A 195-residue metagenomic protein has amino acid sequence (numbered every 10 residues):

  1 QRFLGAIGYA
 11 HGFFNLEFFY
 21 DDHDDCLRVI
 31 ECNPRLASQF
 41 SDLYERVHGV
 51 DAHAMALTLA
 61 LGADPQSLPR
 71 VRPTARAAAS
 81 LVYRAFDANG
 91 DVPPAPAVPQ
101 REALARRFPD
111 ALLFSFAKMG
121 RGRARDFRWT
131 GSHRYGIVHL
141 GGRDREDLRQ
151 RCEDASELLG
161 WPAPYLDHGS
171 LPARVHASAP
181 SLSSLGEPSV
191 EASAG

Functional and structural regions predicted by a protein language model:
Q1-L16, N33-P94: Active-site "cap" helix and flanking loop/linker of ATP-utilizing ligase/carboxylase catalytic domains
H11, D22-L27: Coil-to-beta-strand transition motifs
E17-D21: Conserved protein-kinase catalytic-loop segment immediately C-terminal to the catalytic Asp of the HRD motif
H23, A37-Q39, R143: Short coil/turn motifs at secondary-structure junctions
D25-R35: A short beta-strand motif that forms the metal-chelation/ATP-contact edge of phosphoryl-transfer active sites
L57-G195: Peripheral (often C-terminal) accessory segments that flank ATP-dependent C-N-forming ligase machineries
